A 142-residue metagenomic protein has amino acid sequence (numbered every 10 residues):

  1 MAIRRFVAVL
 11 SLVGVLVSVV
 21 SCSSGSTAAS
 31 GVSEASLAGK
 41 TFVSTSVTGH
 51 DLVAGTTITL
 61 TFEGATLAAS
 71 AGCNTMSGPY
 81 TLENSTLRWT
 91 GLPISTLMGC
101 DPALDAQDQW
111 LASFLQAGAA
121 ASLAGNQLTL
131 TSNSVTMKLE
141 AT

Functional and structural regions predicted by a protein language model:
A2-T142: Lipid interaction determinants
